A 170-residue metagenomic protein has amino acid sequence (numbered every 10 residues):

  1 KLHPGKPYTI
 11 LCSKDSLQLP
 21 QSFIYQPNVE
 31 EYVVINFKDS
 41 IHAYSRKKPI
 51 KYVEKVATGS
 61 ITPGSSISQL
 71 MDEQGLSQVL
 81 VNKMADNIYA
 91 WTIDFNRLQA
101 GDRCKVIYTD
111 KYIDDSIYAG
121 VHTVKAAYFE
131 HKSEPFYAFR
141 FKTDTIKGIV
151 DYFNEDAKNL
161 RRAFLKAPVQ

Functional and structural regions predicted by a protein language model:
K1-Q170: Non-catalytic extracellular/periplasmic "stalk" and linker regions immediately N-terminal to catalytic or recognition
